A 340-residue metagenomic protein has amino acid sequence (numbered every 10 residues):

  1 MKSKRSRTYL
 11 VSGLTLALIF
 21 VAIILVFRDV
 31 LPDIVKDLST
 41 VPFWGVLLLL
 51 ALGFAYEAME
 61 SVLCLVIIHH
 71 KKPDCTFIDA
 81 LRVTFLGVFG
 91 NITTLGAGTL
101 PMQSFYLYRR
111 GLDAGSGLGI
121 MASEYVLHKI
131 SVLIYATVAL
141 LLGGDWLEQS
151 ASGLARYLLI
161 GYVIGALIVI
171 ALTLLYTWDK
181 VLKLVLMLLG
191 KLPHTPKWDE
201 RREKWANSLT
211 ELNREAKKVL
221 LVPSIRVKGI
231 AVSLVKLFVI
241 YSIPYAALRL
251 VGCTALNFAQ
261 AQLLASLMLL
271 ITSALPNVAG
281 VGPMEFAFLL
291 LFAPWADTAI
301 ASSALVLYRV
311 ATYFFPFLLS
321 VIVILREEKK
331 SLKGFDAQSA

Functional and structural regions predicted by a protein language model:
M1-K36, G87-W198, N277, V281-A340: Transmembrane helix-loop-helix hairpins in multi-pass inner-membrane proteins
S6-L10, T40-L49, K217-A231: Membrane-interface helix starts
P32-L38, S208-L221: A short amphipathic helical element positioned immediately N-terminal to and/or at the very start of a transmembrane
V46-L50, F77, L81-R82, L118 (+5 more regions): Hydrophobic alpha-helical transmembrane segments
L49-Y56, G87-N91, H128, V232-K236 (+1 more regions): Alpha-helical transmembrane segments of multi-pass integral membrane proteins
M59-F85, F89, A247-L264: Membrane-embedded helical hairpins/re-entrant loop segments and their flanking transmembrane helices within multi-pass
K191-L212: Short, membrane-interfacial amphipathic segments enriched in basic
L220-L267, L275: Transmembrane helical segments that form the transport core of multi-pass membrane transport proteins
